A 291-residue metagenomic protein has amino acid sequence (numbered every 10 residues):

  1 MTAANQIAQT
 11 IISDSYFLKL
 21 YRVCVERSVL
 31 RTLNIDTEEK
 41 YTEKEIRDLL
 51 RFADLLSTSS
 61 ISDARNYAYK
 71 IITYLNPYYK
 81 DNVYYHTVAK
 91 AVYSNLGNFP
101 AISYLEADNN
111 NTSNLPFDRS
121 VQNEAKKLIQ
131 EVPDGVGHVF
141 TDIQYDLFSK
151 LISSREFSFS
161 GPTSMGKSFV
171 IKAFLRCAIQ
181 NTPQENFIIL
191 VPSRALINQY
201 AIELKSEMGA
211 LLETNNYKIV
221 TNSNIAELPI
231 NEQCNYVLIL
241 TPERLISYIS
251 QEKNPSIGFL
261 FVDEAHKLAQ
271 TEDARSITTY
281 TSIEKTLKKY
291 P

Functional and structural regions predicted by a protein language model:
M1-P291: N-terminal helicase ATP-binding lobe
